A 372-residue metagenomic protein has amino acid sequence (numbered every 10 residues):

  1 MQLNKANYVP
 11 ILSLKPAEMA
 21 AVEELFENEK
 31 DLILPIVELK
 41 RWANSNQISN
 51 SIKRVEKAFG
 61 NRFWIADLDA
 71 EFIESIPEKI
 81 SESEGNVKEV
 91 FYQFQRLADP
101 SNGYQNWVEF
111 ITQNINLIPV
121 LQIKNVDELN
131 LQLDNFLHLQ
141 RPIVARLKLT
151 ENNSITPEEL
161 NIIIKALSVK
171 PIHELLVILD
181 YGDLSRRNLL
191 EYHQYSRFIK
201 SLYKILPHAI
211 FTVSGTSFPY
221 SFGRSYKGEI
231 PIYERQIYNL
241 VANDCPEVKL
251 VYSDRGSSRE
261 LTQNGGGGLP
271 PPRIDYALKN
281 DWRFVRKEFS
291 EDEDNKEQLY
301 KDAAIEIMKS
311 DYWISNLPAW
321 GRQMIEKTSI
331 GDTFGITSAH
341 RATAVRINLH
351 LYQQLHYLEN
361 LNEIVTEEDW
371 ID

Functional and structural regions predicted by a protein language model:
M1-I118, I123-N125, G223-D372: Alpha/beta catalytic barrel-like cores
G103-G266: Eukaryote-skewed repeat-based solenoidal scaffolds used as protein-protein interaction platforms, primarily
